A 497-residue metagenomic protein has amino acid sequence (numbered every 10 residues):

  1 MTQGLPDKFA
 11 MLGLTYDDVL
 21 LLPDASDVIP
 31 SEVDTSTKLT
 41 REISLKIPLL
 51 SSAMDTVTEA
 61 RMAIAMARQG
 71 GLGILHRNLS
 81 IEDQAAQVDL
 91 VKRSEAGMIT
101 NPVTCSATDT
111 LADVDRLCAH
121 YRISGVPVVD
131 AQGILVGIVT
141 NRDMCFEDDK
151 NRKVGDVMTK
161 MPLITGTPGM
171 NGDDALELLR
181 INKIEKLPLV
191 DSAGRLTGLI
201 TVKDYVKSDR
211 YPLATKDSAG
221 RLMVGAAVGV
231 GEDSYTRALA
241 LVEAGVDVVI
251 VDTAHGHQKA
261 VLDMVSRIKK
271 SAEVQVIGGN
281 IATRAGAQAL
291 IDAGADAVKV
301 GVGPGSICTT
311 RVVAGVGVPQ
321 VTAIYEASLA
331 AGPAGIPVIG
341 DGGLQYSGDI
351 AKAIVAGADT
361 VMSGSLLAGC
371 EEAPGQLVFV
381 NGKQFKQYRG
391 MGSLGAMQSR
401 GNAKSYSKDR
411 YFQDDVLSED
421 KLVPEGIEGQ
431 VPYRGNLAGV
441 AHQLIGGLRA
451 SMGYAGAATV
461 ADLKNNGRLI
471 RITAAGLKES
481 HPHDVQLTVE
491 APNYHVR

Functional and structural regions predicted by a protein language model:
M1-A25, C105, G166-T167, A227 (+4 more regions): Alpha/beta catalytic cores of nucleotide-metabolism and tRNA/nucleoside-modifying enzymes
S31, S80-D89, E147-N151, R195-T215 (+5 more regions): Active-site-adjacent beta->alpha loops and helix N-cap segments on the catalytic face of soluble alpha/beta enzymes
S31-L45, S52-M54, D83-I123, V128-D130 (+5 more regions): Bateman/CBS regulatory modules and CBS-like beta-alpha motifs in cytosolic regions of diverse proteins
S44-S51, G97-P102, M161, D217-A227 (+3 more regions): Short beta-strand/loop segments at the ligand-binding rim of alpha/beta enzyme cores
R61-I64, T236-A244, A282-V300, G340 (+1 more regions): Catalytic cores of alpha/beta
R68-D83, V246-Q258, D296-A314, L344-V378: Glycine-rich phosphate-binding active-site loops on the catalytic face of alpha/beta enzymes
L75-N78, T104-C105, G125-P127, T165-T167 (+6 more regions): Catalytic beta/alpha-barrel core
R77-K92, V128, Q132-D148, L179 (+3 more regions): Terminal amphipathic helices with adjacent charged low-complexity linkers/tails
